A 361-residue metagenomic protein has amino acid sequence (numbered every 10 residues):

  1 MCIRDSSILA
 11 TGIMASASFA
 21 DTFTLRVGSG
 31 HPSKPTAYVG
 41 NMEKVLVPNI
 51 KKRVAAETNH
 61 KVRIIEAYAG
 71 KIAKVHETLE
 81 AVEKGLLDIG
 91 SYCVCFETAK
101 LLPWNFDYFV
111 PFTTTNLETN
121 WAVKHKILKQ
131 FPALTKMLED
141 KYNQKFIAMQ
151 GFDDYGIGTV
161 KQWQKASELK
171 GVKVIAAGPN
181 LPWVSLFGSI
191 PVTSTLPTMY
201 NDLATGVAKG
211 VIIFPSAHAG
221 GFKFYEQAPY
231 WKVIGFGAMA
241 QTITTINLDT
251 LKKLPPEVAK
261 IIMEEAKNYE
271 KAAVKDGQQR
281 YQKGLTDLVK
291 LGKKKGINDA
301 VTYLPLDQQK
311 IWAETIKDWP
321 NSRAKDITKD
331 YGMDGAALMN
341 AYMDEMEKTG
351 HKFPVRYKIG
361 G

Functional and structural regions predicted by a protein language model:
M1-S6: Conserved small/polar residues in nucleotide/adenosyl-binding loops
S7-I8, S18: Cleavable N-terminal signal peptides
I13-A20: Sec/Tat signal peptide C-region and signal peptidase I cleavage site
D21-W121, M137-D140, Q144-G361: N-terminal secretory/targeting leader peptides
K126-K141: Hinge/lid segment of periplasmic solute-binding proteins
